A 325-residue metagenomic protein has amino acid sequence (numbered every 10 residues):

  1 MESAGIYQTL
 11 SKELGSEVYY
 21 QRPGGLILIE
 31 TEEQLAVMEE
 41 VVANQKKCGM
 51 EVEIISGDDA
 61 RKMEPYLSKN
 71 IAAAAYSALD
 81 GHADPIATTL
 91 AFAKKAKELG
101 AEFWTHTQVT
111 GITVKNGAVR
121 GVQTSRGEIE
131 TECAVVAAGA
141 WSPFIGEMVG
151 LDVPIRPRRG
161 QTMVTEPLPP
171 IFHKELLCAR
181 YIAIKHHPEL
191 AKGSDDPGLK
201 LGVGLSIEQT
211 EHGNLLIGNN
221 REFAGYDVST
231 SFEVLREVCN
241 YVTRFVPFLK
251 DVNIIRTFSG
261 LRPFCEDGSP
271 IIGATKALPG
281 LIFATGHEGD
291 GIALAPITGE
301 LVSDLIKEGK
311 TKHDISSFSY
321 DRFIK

Functional and structural regions predicted by a protein language model:
M1-M63: Dinucleotide-binding Rossmann-like beta1-alpha1 core, especially the glycine-rich loop that anchors the ADP
S3-Y7, L35-M38, G57, T89 (+3 more regions): A general structural signal for well-ordered alpha-helical segments in protein cores
S16-Y20, T113, A118, E128-I129 (+2 more regions): Active-site substrate-recognition segment that forms the wall of the catalytic cavity or substrate channel
I27-V37, Y76-K94, W104, S229-V234 (+1 more regions): Short beta-strand to alpha-helix junction loop
I54, D59, A101, I271 (+1 more regions): C-terminal lid/capping helical subdomain adjacent to the catalytic/cofactor pocket in oxidative enzymes
S56-G57, T105-T107, R256: Short loop/edge segments at beta-strand edges and connector loops that shape dinucleotide/nucleotide cofactor-binding
A75-C133: Helical element adjacent to the flavin cofactor pocket in flavoenzyme catalytic cores
V136-A137: Redox-cofactor binding/interface segments in oxidoreductases and associated redox assembly factors
